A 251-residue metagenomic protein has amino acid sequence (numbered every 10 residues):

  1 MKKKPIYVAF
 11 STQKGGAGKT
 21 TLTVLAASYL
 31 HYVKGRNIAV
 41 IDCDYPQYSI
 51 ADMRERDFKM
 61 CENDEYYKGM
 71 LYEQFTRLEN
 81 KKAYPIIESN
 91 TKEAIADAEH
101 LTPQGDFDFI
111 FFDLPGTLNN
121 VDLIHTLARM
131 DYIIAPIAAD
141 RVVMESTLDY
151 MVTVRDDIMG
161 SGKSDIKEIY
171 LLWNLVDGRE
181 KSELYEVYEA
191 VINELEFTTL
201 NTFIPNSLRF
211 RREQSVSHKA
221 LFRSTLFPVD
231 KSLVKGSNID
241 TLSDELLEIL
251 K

Functional and structural regions predicted by a protein language model:
M1-Q13: Extreme N-terminal, non-catalytic leader segments that precede Walker-type/kinase nucleotide-binding cores
S11-A17, Y32-F109: P-loop/Walker-type NTP enzyme "switch/lid" segment
T21-L22: Hydrophobic positions on the alpha1 helix immediately C-terminal to the Walker A/P-loop
L25-Y29: Active-site signature of alpha/beta-hydrolase-fold catalytic machinery across serine- and Asp/Cys-nucleophile hydrolases
L101-L123: Switch II (G3) loop of P-loop NTPases
V121-R141: Inter-motif core of Ras-like GTPase G domains
L175-S224: Beta-strand-loop-alpha "switch" segments that mediate conformational coupling across diverse proteins
F222-K251: NTP-binding/hydrolysis catalytic cores, primarily Walker-type P-loop NTPases
